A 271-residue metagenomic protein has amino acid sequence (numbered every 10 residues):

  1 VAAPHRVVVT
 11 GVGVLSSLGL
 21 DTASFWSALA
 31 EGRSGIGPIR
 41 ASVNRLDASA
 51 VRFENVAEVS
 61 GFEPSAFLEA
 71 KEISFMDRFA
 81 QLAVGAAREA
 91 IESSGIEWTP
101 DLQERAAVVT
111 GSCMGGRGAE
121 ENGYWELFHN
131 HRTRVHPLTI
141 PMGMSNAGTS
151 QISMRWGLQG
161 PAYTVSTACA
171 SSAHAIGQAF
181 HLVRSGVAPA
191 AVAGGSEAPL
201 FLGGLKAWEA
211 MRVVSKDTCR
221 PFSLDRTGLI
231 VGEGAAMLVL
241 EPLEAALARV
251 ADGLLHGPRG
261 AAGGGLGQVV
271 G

Functional and structural regions predicted by a protein language model:
V1-G160, R184, L200-I230, A236-L238 (+1 more regions): Conserved "HGTGT" condensation-loop signature of ketosynthase/thiolase-family condensing enzymes that catalyze
T10, A193-G194: Short beta-strand immediately N-terminal to the catalytic nucleophile in serine-hydrolase-like folds
P161-T167: Short loop-beta-helix segment that forms the pyridoxal 5′-phosphate
S172: Short conserved active-site loop signatures built around small residues
A175: Catalytic nucleophile loop
Q178: Internal active-site segments that recognize and position negatively charged phosphoryl groups and nucleotide moieties
A188-A191: Short, high-confidence coil segments that cap the C-terminus of an alpha-helix and link into the following beta-strand
E197: Catalytic metal-binding/acid-base residues of hydrolase active sites
